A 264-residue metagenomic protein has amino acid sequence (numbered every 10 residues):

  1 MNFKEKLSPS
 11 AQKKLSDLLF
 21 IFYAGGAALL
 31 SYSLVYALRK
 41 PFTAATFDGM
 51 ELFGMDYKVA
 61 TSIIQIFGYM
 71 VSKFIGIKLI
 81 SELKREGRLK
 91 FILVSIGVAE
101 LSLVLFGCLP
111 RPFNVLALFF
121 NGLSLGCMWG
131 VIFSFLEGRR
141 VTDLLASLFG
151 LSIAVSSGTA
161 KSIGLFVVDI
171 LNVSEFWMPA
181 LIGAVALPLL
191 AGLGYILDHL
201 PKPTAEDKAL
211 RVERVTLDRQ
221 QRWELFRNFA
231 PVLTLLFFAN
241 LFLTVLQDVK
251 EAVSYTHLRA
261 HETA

Functional and structural regions predicted by a protein language model:
M1-L19, V168-F238: Intracellular loop-helix junctions on the cytosolic face of multi-pass helical membrane proteins
D17-L38, F229-L246: Pair of pore-lining "gating" transmembrane helices in MFS-fold secondary transporters
S62-L79: Central cavity-lining transmembrane alpha-helices of secondary-active solute carriers, predominantly the Major
G97-L109: C-terminal ends and interior cores of transmembrane alpha-helices in multi-pass membrane transporters/permeases
F113-C127: Hydrophobic core of transmembrane alpha-helices in multi-pass small-molecule transporters, especially MFS/SLC-type
C127-R139: Intracellular juxtamembrane helix-capping segments at the cytosolic ends of symmetry-related transmembrane helices
D143-G164: Glycine-rich segments within core transmembrane alpha-helices of 12-TM secondary carriers
T256-T263: Conserved small/polar residues in nucleotide/adenosyl-binding loops
